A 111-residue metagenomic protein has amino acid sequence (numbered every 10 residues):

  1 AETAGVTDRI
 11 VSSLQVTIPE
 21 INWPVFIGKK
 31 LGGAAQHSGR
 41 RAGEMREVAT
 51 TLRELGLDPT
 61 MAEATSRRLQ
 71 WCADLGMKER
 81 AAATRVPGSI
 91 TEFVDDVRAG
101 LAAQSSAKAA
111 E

Functional and structural regions predicted by a protein language model:
A1-V86: Helical "substrate-binding/catalytic lid" subdomain of Rossmann-like NAD(P)-dependent dehydrogenases/reductases
L52, C72-E111: NAD(P)-dependent dehydrogenase/reductase Rossmann-like domain
